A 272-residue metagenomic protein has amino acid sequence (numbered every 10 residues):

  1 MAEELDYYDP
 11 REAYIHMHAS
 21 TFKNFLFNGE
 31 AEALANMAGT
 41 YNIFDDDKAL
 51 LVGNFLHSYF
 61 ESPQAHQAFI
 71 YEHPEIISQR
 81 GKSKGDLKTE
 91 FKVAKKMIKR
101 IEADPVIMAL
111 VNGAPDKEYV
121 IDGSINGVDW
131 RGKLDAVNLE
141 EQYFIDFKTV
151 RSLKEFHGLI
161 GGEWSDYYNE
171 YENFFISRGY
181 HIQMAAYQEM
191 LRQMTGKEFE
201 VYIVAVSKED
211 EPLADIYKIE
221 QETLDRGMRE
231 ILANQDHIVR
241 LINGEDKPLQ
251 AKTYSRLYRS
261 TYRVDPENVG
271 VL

Functional and structural regions predicted by a protein language model:
M1-K133: Metal-dependent nuclease catalytic cores that hydrolyze phosphodiester bonds in DNA/RNA, characterized by
F44-D45, S83-D86, L159-R178, E220-E222: Short histidine-centered catalytic/ligand-binding loop motif
I70, K154-G158, F199-V204: Short acidic alpha-helical/loop segments enriched in Asp/Glu that coordinate divalent cations
I107-V111, N138-D146, L191-F199: Secondary-structure boundary elements
D122, V150, K208-D210: Short, solvent-exposed loop/turn segments at secondary-structure junctions
G127-R131, N138-Q142, E198, D210-P212: Coil-to-beta-strand transition motifs
G132-E170: Conserved catalytic cores of phosphodiester-cleaving nucleases, focusing on short active-site segments
F174-H181, A186-L272: Metal-dependent nuclease catalytic regions and adjoining charged, substrate-binding loops involved in nucleic-acid end
